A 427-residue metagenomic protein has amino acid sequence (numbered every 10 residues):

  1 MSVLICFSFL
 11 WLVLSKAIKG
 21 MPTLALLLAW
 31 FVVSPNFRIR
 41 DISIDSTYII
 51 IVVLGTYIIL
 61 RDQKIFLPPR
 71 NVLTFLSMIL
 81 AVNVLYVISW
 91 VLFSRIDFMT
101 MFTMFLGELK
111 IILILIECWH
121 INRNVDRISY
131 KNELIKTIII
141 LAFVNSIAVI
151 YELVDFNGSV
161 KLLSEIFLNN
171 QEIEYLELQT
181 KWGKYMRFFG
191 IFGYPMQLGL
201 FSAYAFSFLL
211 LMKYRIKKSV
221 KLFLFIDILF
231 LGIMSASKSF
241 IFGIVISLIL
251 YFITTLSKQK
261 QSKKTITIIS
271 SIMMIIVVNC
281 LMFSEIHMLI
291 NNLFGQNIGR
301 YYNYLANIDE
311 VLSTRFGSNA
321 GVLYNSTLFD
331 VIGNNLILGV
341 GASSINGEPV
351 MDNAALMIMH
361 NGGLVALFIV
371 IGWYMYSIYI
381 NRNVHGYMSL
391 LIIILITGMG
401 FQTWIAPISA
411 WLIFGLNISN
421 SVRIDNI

Functional and structural regions predicted by a protein language model:
M1-K64, L85-W90, I394-I396, I408-I413: N-terminal signal-anchor transmembrane segment
L10-L12, L54-F66, W90-N157, V370-Y374: Transmembrane alpha-helical segments and their membrane-water interfaces
F37-R40, M288-G362: Long extracytoplasmic/lumenal interhelical loops at the membrane interface of multi-pass membrane proteins
I59, A205, I249, S389-G398 (+1 more regions): Transmembrane alpha-helices of multi-pass inner-membrane enzymes
N132-S159, W182-K184, F189-S235, I241-T254: Alpha-helical transmembrane segments of multi-pass inner-membrane proteins
I147-F156, S235, T255-L305, L328-V331: A membrane-periplasm/extracellular boundary helix in multi-pass inner-membrane enzymes that assemble envelope glycans
F189-G190, Y194-M196, I233, A342-Y379: A conserved mid-to-late transmembrane alpha helix and its immediate loop/hinge that forms the functional core
I216-V220, V245-S257, T265, N361-G398: Hydrophobic transmembrane alpha-helices and their immediate junctions
